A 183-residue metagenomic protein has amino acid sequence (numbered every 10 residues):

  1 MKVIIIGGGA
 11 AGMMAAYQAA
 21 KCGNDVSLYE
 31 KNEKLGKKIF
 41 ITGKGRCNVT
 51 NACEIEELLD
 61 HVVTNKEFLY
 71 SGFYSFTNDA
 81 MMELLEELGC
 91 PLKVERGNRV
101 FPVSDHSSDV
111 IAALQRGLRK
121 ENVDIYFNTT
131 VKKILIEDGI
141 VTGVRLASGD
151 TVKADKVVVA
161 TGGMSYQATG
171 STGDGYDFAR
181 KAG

Functional and structural regions predicted by a protein language model:
M1-K2, D155: Conserved acidic residues
I4, A20-K44: Glycine-rich FAD pyrophosphate-binding loop
G7-A11: Glycine-rich Rossmann-fold phosphate-binding loop(s) that bind the pyrophosphate of adenine dinucleotide cofactors
M14: Short alpha-helical segment within the catalytic ATP-binding CA
G43-N48, A112: Short, hinge-like loop/turn segments at secondary-structure boundaries
R46-V94: Glycine-rich active-site loop/strand segments that organize a redox cofactor
T64-G72, E86-Q115, G143, K156 (+1 more regions): Helix-loop-beta segment of a Rossmann-like dinucleotide-binding subdomain
S108-D109, A113-G183: Predominantly flavin-linked oxidoreductase catalytic cores and closely associated redox partners
